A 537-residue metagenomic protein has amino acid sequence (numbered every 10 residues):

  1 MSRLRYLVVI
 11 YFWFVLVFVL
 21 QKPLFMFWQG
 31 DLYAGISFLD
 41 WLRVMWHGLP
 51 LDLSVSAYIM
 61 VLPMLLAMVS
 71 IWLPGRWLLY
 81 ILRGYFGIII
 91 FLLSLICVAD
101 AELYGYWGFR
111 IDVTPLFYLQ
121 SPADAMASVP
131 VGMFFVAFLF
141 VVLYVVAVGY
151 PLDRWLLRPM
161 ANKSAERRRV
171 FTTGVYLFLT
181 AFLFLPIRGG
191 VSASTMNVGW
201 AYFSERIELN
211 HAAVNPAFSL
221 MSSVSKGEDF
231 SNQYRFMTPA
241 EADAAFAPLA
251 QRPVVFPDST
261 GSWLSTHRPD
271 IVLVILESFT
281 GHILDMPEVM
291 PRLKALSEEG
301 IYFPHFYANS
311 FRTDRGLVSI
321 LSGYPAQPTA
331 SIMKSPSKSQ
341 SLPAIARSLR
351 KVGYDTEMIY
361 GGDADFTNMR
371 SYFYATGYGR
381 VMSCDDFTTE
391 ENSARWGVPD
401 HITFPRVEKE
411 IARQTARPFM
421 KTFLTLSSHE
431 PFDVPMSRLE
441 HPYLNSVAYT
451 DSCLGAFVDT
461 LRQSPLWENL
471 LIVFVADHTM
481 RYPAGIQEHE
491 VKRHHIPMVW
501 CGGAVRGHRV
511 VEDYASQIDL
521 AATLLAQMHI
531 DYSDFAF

Functional and structural regions predicted by a protein language model:
S2-D229: Transmembrane and membrane-interface helices of multi-pass, inner-membrane envelope-modifying transferases
S164, F535-A536: Ampipathic, surface-exposed secondary-structure segments
G190-F535: Soluble catalytic regions of membrane-associated enzymes that act on cell-envelope and secretory-pathway components
